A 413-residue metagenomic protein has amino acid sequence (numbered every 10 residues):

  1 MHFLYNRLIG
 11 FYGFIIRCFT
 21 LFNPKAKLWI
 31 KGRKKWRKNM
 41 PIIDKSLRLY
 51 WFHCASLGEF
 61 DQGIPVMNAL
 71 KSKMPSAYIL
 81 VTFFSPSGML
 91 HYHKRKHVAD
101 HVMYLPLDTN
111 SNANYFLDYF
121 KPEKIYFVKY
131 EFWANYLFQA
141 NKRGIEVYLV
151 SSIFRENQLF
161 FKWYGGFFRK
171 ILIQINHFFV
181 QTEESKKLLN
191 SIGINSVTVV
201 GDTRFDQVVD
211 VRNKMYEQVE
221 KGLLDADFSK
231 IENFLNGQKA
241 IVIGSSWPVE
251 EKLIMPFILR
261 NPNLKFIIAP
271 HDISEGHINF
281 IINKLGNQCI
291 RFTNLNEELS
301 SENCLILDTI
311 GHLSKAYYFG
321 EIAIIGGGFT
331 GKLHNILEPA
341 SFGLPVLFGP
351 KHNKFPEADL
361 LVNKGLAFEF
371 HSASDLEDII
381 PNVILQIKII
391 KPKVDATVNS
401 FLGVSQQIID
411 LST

Functional and structural regions predicted by a protein language model:
M1-W29: Helix-enriched interaction subdomains in cytosolic or periplasmic regions, typified by TIR/SEFIR signaling/NADase cores
R17, P24-V219, D225-F228, V242 (+4 more regions): Active-site and donor-binding regions of nucleotide-sugar-utilizing enzymes
A69, T82-F83, M89, I241 (+1 more regions): Donor-nucleotide binding loops and adjacent catalytic segments primarily of GT-B fold Leloir glycosyltransferases
H91-K96, S191, I278-Q288, E357-L360: Short, aromatic/basic amphipathic alpha-helical patches
A113-Y119, E297-E302, G311-E321, S341: Short acidic alpha-helix that forms the nucleotide-activated donor recognition element in Leloir-type transferases
I145-V147, C289, V346: Hydrophobic beta-strand scaffold residues
I175, S191, L313, Y317-D395: Catalytic binding pocket for nucleotide-activated donors in carbohydrate/polymer assembly enzymes
T397-T413: C-terminal alpha-helical cap of glycosyltransferases
